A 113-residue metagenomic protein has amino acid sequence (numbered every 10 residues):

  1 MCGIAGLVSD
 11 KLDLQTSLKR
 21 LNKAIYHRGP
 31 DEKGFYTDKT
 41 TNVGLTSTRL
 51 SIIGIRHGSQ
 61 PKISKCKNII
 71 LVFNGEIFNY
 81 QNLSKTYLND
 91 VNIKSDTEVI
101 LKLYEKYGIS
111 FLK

Functional and structural regions predicted by a protein language model:
M1-K113: N-terminus-centric sequence/structural signature that marks the extreme N-terminus and adjacent "lid/interface" module
